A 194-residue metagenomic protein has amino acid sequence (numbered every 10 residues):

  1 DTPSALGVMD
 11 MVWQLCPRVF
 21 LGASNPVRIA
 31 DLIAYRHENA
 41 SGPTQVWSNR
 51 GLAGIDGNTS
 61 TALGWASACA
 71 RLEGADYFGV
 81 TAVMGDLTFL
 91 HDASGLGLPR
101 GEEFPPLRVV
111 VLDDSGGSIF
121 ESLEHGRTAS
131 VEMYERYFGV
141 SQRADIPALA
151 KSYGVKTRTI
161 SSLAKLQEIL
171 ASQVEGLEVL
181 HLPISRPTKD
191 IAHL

Functional and structural regions predicted by a protein language model:
D1-V27, R186: Active-site pocket-lining segments that scaffold enzyme catalytic pockets across diverse folds
S4-M11, I29, S60-G64, K165: Well-ordered alpha-helical segments embedded in enzymatic catalytic cores
D10-Q14, D31, N39-S41: Short glycine- and acidic-rich boundary segments immediately preceding or forming the N-terminal edge of structured
G22-E38: Catalytic donor nucleotide-activated moiety binding site of glycosyltransferases and closely related
Y35-L194: Thiamine diphosphate
